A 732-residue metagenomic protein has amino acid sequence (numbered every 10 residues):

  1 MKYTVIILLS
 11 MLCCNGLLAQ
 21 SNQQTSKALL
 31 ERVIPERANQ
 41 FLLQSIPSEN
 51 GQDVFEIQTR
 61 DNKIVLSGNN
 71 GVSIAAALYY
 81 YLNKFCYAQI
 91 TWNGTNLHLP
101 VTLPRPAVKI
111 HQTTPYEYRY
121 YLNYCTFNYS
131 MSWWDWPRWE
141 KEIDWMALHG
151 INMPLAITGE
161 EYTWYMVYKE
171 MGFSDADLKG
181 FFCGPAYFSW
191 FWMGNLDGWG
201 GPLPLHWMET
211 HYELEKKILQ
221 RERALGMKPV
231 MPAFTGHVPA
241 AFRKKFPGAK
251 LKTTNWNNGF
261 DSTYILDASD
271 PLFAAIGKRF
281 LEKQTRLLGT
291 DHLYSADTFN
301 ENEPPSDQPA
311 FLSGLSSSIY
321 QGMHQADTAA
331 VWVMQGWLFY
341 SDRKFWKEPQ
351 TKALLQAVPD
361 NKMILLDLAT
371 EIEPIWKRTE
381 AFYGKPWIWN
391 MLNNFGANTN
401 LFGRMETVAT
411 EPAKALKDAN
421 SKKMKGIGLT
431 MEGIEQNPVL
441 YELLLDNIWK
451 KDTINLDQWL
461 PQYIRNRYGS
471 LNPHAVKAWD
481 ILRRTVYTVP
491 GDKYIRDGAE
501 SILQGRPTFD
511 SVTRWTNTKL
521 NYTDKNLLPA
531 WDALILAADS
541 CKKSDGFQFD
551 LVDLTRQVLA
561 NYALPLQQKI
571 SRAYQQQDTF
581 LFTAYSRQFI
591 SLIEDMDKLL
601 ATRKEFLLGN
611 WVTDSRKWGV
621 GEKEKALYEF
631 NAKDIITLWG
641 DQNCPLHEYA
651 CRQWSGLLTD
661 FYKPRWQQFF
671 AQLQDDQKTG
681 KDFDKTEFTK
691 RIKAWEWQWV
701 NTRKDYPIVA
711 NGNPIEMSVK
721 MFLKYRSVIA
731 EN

Functional and structural regions predicted by a protein language model:
M1-S21: Bacterial Sec-dependent N-terminal signal peptides
Q20-Y116: Contiguous, structured surface segment used for ligand recognition
A38, Q89, T95-L103, L122-T126 (+13 more regions): Catalytic-core regions of glycoside hydrolase
K63-G68, N128-W133, L205-H206, D307: Second-shell loop/turn segments in exported
Y116-D135, M146: Active-site-adjacent substrate/metal-binding segments within catalytic domains of carbohydrate-active enzymes
A538-C541, A573-D578, R603, L673-G680 (+1 more regions): Secondary-structure edge/capping motif, primarily at the C-terminal ends of alpha-helices and the immediately following
G546, D550, L554, N561 (+3 more regions): Surface-exposed, polar/charged faces of alpha-helical domains in mature secreted/periplasmic/lumenal proteins
W654, L658-N732: Extended, compositionally biased alpha-helical segments that mediate assembly or anchoring
